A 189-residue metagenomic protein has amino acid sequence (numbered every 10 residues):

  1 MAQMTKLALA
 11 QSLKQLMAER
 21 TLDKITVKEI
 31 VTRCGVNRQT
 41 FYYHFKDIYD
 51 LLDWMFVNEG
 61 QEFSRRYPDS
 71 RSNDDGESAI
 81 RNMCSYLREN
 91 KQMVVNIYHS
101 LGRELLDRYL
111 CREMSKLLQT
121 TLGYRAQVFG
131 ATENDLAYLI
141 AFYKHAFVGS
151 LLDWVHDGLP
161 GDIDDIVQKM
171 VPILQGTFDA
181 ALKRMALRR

Functional and structural regions predicted by a protein language model:
M1-V27, R33-R189: Alpha-helical bundle regulatory/interaction domains
